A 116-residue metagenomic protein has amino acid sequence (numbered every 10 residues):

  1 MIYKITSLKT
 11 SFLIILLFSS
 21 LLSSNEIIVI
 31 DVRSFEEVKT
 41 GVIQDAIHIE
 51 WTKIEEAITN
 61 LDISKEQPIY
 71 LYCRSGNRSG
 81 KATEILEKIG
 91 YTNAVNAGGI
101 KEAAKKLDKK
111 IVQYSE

Functional and structural regions predicted by a protein language model:
I2-S7, I27-I28, F35-Q67, N77-E116: Rhodanese-like catalytic fold shared by cysteine-dependent sulfurtransferases and DSP/PTP-type phosphatases
S11-L13, L22: Cleavable N-terminal signal peptides
F18-S20: N-terminal signal peptide c-region/cleavage motif recognized by signal peptidases
Y72: Short, surface-exposed ligand- or partner-binding patches at beta-edge/loop junctions that are enriched in aromatics
